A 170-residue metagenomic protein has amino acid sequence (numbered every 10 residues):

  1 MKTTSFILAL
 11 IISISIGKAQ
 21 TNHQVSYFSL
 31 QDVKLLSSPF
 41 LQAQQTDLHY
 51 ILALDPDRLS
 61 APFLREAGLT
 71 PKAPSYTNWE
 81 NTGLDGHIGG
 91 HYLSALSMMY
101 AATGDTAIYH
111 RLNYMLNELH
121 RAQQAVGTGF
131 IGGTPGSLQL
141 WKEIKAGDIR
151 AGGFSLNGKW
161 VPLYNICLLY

Functional and structural regions predicted by a protein language model:
M1-T21: Bacterial Sec-dependent N-terminal signal peptides
Q20-I88, H110-A151: Low-complexity, Ser/Thr/Pro/Gly-enriched N-terminal "stalk/linker" regions
Y92: Aromatic-residue-lined binding/catalytic grooves and analogous aromatic/hydrophobic interfacial grooves in multimeric
P162-C167: Aromatic-lined, polymer-binding surfaces characteristic of secreted/periplasmic polysaccharide-degrading enzymes
Y170: Conserved small/polar residues in nucleotide/adenosyl-binding loops
